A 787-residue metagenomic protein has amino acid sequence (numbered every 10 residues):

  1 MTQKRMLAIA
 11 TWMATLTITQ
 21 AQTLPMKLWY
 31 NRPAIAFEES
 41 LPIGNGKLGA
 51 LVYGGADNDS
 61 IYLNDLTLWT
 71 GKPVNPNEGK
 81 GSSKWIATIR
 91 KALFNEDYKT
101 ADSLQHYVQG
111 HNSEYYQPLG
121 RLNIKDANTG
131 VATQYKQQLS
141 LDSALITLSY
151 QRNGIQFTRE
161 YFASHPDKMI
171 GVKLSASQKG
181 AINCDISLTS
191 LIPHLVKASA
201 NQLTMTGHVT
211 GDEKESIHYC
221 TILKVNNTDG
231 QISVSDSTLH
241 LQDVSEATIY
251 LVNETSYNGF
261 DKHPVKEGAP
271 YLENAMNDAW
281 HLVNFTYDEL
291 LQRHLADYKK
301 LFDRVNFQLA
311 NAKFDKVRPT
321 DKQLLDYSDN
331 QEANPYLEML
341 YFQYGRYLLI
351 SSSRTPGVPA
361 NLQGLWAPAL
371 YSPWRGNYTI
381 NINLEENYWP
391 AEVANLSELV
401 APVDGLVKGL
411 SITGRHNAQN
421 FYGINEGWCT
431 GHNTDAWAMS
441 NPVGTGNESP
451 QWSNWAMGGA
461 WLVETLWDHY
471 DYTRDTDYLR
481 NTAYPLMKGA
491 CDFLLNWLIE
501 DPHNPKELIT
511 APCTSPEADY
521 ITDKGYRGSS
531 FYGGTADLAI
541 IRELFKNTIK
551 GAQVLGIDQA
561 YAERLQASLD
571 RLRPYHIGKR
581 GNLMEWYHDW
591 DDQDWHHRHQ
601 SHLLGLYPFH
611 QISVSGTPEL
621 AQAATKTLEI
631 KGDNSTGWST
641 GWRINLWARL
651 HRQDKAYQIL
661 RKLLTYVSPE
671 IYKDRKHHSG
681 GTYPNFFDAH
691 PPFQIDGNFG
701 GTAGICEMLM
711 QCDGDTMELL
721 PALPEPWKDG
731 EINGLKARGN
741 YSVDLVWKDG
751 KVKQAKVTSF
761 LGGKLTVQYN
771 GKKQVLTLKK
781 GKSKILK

Functional and structural regions predicted by a protein language model:
M1-T23: Bacterial Sec-dependent N-terminal signal peptides
Q22-P450, L466-Y470, R480, K488-C491 (+13 more regions): Aromatic-residue-lined binding/catalytic grooves and analogous aromatic/hydrophobic interfacial grooves in multimeric
W29, P359-N377, L494-E517, F686 (+1 more regions): Short, surface-exposed recognition loops and adjoining beta-strand edges that mediate ligand/DNA contacts, enriched
G46, D471-R474, D492, I499-P502 (+10 more regions): Hydrophobic alpha-helix feature that most strongly marks membrane-spanning transmembrane helices and their immediate
Q109-N128, Q694-R738, S742-V743: Catalytic cores of secreted or luminal carbohydrate-active enzymes
G364, P368-A369, L508-T510, A518 (+2 more regions): C-terminal catalytic domain of Rieske-type non-heme iron oxygenases
N383, W455-H469, T482-N496, S639 (+2 more regions): Extended, hydrophobic alpha-helical segments in both membrane/secreted and soluble proteins
G489, F493-G551: Acidic/histidine-rich catalytic neighborhood
